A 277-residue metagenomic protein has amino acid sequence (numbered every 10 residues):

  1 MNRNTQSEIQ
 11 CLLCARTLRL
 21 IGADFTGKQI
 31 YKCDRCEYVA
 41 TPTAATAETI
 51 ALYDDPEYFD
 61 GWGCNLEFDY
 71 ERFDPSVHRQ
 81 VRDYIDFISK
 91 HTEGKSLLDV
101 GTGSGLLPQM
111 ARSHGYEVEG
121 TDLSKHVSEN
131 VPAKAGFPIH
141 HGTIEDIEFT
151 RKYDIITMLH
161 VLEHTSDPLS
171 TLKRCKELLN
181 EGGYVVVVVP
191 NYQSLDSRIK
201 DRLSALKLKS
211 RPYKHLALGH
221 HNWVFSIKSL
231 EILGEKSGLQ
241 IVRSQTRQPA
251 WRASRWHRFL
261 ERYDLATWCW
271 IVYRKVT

Functional and structural regions predicted by a protein language model:
M1-L159, P168-L172, T246-P249, S254-H257 (+1 more regions): Conserved N-terminal segment of class I S-adenosyl-L-methionine
H91, K134, L178, K236-S237: Alpha-helical structural context
K95, G182-G183: Surface-exposed loop/turn positions
M158, S166-E177, Y184-V276: S-adenosyl-L-methionine-dependent methyltransferase catalytic module, highlighting the catalytic core
